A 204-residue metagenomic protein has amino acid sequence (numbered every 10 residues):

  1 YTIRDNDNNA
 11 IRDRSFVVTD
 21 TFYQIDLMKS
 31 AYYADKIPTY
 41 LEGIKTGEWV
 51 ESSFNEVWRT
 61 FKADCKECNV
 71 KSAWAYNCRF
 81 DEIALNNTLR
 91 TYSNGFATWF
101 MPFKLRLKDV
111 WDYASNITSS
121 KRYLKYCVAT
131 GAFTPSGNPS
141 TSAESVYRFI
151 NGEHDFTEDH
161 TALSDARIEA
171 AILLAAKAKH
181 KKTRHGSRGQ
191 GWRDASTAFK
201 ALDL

Functional and structural regions predicted by a protein language model:
Y1-N86: Conserved non-catalytic scaffold segment of RNase H-like nuclease domains
N9, D13-F16, G95, K104-L107 (+3 more regions): Mature, folded catalytic cores of secreted/periplasmic enzymes
D20-P38, E42-K45, V110-A166: Active-site-proximal helix-loop-helix substrate-binding element of RNase H-like nuclease domains
T60-A63, I83, N87, S145 (+3 more regions): Residue-level signal for well-ordered alpha-helical scaffold segments within enzymatic catalytic domains
S72, I83-L107, W111-S119, T183-F199: Catalytic phosphate/metal-binding cores of nucleic-acid and nucleotide-processing enzymes, i.e., regions that mediate
L89-F96, A114, I150-D155, A170-H180: Short, well-ordered alpha-helical segments in soluble proteins
T130-S136, F149, H160-L204: Acidic two-metal-ion nuclease catalytic site recognized across multiple nuclease folds, prominently DnaQ/RNase D-T
